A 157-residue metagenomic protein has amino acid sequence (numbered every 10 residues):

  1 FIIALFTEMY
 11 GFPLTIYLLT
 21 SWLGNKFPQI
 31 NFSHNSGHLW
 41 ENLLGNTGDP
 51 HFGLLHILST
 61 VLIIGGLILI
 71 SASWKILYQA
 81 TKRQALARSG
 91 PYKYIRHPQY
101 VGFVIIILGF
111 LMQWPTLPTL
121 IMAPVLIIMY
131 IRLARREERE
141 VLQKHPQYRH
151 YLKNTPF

Functional and structural regions predicted by a protein language model:
F1-R88, V101, I106-F157: Membrane-anchoring alpha-helices and their flanking helix-loop junctions
Y94-Y100: Histidine-centered phosphotransfer motif of kinases
